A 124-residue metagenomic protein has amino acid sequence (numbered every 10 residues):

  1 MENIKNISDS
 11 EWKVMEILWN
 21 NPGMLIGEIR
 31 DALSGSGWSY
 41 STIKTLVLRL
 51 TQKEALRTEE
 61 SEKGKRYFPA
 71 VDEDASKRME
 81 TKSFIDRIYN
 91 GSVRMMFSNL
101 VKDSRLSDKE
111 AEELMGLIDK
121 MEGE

Functional and structural regions predicted by a protein language model:
I4-S10, S61-E80: Short, cationic-aromatic polyanion-contact patches
D9-E16, E28, M95: Pre-recognition alpha-helix immediately N-terminal to the DNA-recognition helix within helix-turn-helix or winged-helix
E16-P22: Short, locally clustered residues in the helix-turn-helix/winged-helix DNA-binding domain
G23-A32: Short acidic, hydrophobic short linear motifs in intrinsically disordered regions
K44-L48: Short, hydrophobic-biased segments on the C-terminal half of alpha helices that form "recognition helices"
E54: Glycine-centered, phosphate/nucleic-acid-interacting loop/turn motifs that mediate DNA/RNA or nucleotide
M79-E122: Amphipathic alpha-helical dimerization/coiled-coil segments that flank or bridge DNA-binding/regulatory modules
